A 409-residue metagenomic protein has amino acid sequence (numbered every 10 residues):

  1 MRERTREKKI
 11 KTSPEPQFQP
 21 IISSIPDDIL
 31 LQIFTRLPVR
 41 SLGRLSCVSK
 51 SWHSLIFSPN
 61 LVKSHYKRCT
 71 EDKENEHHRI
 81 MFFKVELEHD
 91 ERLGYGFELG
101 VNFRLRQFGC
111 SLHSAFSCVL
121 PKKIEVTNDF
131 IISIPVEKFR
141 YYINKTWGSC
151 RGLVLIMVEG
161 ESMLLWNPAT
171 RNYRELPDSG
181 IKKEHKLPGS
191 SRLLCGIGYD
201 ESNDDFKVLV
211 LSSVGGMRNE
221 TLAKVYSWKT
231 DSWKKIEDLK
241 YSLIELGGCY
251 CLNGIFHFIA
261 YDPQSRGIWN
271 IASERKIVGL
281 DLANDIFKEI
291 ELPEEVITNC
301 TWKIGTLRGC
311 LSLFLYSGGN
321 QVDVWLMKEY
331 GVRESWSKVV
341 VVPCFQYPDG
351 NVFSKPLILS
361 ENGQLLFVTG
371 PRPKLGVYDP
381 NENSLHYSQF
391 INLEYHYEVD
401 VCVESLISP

Functional and structural regions predicted by a protein language model:
M1-P409: N-terminal entry/capping and adjacent linker segments that precede and initiate structured domains
